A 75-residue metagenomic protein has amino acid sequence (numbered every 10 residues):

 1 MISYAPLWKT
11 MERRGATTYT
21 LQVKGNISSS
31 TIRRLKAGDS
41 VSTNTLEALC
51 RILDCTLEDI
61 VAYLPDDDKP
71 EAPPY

Functional and structural regions predicted by a protein language model:
M1-T20: A short, Lys/Arg-rich alpha-helix, primarily the initiator
T10, V61-Y75: Short, charged recognition helix plus adjacent turn of helix-turn-helix-like nucleic-acid-binding domains
E12, V23, R51: Alpha-helical residues within the helix-turn-helix
G15-R33: Short alpha-helical DNA-recognition segment
S28, D39, L64-D67: The DNA-recognition helices of helix-turn-helix-type DNA-binding domains
G38-R51: Short, basic-rich loop-to-helix N-cap that marks the start of a DNA-contacting helix
